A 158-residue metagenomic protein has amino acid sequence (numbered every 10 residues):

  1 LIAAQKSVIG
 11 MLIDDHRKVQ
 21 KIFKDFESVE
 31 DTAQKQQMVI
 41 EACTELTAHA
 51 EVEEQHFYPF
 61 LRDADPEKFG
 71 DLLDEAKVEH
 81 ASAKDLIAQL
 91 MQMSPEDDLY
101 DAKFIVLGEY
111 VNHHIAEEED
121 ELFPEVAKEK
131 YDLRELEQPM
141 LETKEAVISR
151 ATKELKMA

Functional and structural regions predicted by a protein language model:
L1-A158: Small-residue-biased structural context
